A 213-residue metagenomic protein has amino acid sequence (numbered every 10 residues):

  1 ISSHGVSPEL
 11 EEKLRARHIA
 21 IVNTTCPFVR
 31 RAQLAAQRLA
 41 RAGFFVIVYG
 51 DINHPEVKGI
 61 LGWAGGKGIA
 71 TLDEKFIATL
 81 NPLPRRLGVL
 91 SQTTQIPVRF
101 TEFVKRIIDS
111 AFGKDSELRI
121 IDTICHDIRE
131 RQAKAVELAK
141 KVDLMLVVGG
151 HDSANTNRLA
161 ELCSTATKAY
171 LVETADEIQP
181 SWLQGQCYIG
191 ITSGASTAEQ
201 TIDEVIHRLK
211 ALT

Functional and structural regions predicted by a protein language model:
I1-T213: The feature marks the mature, well-folded catalytic cores of soluble enzymes
